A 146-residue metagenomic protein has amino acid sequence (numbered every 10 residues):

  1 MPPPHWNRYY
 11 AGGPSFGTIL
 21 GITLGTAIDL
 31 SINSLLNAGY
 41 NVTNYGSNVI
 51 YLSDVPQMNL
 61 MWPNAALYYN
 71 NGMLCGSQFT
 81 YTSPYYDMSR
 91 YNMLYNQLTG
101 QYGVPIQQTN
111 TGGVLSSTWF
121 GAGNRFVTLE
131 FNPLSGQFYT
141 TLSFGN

Functional and structural regions predicted by a protein language model:
M1-S15: Glycine- and aromatic-enriched low-complexity segments, predominantly in secreted/extracellular proteins and matrices
T18-I19, T82: Short, contiguous strand/loop micro-motifs
I19-T26: Periplasmic/extracytosolic POTRA-like scaffold domains at the N-termini of outer-membrane and outer-envelope
A27-N71, T80-N146: A cross-family detector of function-defining hotspots
S77: Active-site capping/gating regions of soluble enzymes
